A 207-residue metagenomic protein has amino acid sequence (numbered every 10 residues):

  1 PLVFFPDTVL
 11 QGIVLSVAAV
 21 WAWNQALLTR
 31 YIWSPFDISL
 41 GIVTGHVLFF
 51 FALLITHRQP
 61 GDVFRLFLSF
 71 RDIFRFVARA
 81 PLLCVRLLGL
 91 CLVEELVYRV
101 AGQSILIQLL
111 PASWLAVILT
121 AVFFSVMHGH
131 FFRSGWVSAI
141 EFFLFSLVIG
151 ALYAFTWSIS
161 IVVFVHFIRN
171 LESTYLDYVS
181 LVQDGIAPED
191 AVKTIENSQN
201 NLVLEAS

Functional and structural regions predicted by a protein language model:
P1, N24-F36, Q59-D62, C84-V93 (+1 more regions): Hydrophobic alpha-helical transmembrane segments
P1-G45: Alpha-helical transmembrane segments in multi-pass membrane proteins
V3-F4, P35, I42, L48-F50 (+4 more regions): Intrinsic disorder/low-structure terminal segments
L10-L15, T44-A52, T120, I149 (+2 more regions): Alpha-helical transmembrane segments of multipass membrane proteins
I13, V17, A52, V100-A101 (+1 more regions): A ubiquitous, low-specificity "background" feature that marks scattered single residues across proteins without
V17, W21, Q25, F51-I55 (+4 more regions): Hydrophobic membrane-targeting alpha-helices
F50-R65, L176-D177: Membrane-water interface of transmembrane alpha-helices
F70-S207: Transmembrane helix-loop-helix hairpins at the membrane interface of multi-pass integral membrane proteins
